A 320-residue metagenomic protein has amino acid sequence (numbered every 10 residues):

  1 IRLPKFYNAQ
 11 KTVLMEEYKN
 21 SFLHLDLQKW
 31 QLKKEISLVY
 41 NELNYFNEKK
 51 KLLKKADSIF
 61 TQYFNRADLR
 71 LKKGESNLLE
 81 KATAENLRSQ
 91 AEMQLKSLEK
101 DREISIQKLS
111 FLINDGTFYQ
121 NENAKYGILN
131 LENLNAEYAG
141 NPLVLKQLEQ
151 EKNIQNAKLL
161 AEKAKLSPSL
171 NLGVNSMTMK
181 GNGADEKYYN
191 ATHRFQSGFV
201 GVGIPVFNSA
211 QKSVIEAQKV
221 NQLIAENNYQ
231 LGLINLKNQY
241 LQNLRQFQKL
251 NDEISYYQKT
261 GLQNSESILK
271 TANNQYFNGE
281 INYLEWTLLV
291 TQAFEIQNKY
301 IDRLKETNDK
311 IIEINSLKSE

Functional and structural regions predicted by a protein language model:
I1-L3, A139-S213, N238, S316: A small-residue-enriched
R2-L32, K54, L79, T83 (+4 more regions): Sec/SRP-type N-terminal targeting helices
K5-N8, N47, L71, E75 (+7 more regions): Residues at alpha-helix boundaries and short interhelical turns
A9, E122-A124, N182-Y188, A217: Outer-membrane beta-barrel translocator domains and adjoining extracellular loop/strand segments of Gram-negative
Q10, E17, S21-H24, E35 (+24 more regions): Charged, solvent-exposed faces of alpha-helical coiled-coils
K29-K146, N243, L250, A293: Periplasmic alpha-helical coiled-coil/stalk elements that build and connect Gram-negative outer-membrane
Q90-D115, N264-E320: Short segments within alpha-helical structural elements
